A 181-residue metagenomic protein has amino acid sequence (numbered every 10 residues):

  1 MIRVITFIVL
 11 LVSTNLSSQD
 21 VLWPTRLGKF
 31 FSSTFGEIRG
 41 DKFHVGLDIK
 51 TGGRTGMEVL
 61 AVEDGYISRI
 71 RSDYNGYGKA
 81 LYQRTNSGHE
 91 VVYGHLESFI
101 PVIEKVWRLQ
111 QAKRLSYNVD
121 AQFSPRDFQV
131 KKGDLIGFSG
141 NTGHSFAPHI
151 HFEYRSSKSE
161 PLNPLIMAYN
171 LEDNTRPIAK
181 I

Functional and structural regions predicted by a protein language model:
M1-R3, S17, S124: Serine/threonine-rich low-complexity intrinsically disordered regions
I2-S13: Sec-dependent N-terminal signal peptides
L16-A80, R84-H89, E97-F99, V119 (+4 more regions): Surface-exposed, glycine-biased beta-strand/turn segments
Y93: Conserved beta3 VAIK motif of the Hanks protein kinase fold
P101-Q129: Aromatic/His-enriched, Gly/Pro-containing loop or helix-boundary segments that lie immediately adjacent to catalytic
A147-Y154: Histidine-centered catalytic micro-motifs
